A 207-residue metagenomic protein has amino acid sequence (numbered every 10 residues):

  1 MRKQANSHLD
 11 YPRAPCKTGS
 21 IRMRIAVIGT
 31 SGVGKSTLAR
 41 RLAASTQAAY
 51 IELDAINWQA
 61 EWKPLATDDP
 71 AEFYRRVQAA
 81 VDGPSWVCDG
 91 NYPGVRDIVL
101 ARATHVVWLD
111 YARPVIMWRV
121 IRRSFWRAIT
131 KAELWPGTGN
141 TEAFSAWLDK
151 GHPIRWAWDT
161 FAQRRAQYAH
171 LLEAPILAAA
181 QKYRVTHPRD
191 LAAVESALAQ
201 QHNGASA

Functional and structural regions predicted by a protein language model:
S20, S45, R155-A207: NTP-dependent small-molecule kinase module
V27: Hydrophobic anchor at the beta1->P-loop junction of P-loop NTPases
S31: The conserved Walker
K35: Conserved lysine of the Walker
L38: Hydrophobic positions on the alpha1 helix immediately C-terminal to the Walker A/P-loop
A44-L53: Post-Walker A helix-loop "phosphate-sensing" segment adjacent to the P-loop in P-loop NTPases
L53-A55, A60-V106: Conserved nucleotide-sensing/catalytic segment adjacent to the nucleotide-binding pocket in NTP-handling enzymes
Y111-R164: A glycine- and Lys/Arg-enriched "phosphate-lid" helix/loop adjacent to the NTP-binding pocket of small-molecule kinases
